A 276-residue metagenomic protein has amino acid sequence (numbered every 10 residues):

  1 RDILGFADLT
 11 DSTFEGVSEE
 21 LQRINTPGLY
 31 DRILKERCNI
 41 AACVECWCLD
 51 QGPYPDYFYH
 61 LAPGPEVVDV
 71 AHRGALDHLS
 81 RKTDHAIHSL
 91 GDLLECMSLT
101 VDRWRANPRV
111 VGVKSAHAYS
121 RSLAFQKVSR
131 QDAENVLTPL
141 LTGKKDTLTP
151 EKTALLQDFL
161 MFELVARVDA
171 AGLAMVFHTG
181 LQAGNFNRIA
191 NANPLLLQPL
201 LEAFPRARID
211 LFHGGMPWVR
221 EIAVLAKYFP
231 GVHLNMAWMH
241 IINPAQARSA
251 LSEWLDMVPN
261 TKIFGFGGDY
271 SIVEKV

Functional and structural regions predicted by a protein language model:
R1-A166, Y228-G231, A237-P244, R248-V276: Metal-cofactor-binding active-site regions of metalloenzymes
Q51-G52, A183-N191, F212-V219, M239-A247 (+1 more regions): Acidic-and-aromatic substrate-binding clefts and catalytic sites of carbohydrate-active enzymes
N135-F204: Acidic, glycine-rich loop-and-beta core segments that form the ion-binding/anion-interacting portion of active sites
L173-A174, A203-A207, K227-H233: Glycine-enriched alpha-helix->loop->beta-strand junction motifs that scaffold or abut catalytic
M175, D210, F264-F266: Residue-level marker for buried hydrophobic side chains located in beta-strands that build the well-ordered beta-sheet
H178, H213, D269: Histidine-centered divalent metal-coordination motifs
A192-P194, G215-W218, L225-G231: Active/binding-pocket-proximal capping segment
L195-L197, W218-I222, S249-E253: Alpha-helical scaffolding within the catalytic cores of extracellular/periplasmic polymer-degrading hydrolases
